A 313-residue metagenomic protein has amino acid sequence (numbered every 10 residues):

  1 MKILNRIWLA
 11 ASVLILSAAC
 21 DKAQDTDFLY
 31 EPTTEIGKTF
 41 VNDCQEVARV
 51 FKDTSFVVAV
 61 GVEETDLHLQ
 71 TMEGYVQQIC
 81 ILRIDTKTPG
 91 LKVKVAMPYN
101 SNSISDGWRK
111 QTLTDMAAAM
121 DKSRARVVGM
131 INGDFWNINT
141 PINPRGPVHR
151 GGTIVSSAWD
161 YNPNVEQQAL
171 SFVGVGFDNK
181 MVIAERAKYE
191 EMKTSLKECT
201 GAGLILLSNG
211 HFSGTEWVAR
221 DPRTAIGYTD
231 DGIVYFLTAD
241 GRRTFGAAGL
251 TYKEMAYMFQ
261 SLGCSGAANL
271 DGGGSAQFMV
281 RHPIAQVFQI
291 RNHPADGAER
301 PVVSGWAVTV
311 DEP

Functional and structural regions predicted by a protein language model:
M1-W8: Bacterial N-terminal signal peptides that target proteins for export
L16-A19: C-terminal motif of bacterial Sec signal peptides marking the signal peptidase cleavage site
D21-N164: Zymogen propeptides
H68-M72, Q77-I79, G201-D231: Conserved beta-alpha junction segments in alpha/beta enzyme cores
A96-I104, A187-M192, A239-T244: Short, solvent-exposed aromatic-acidic interface loops
V128-N132, V173-G174, M181-I183, G227 (+3 more regions): Structural recognition of the beta-strand scaffold that forms the well-ordered cores of secreted hydrolase catalytic
N132, W136-V218: Active-site-adjacent helix-turn-beta-strand microarchitecture at beta-sheet edges that either contains or buttresses
T140-P163, F212-Y228, I233-G266, S275-P313: Conserved, well-ordered active-site substructure
